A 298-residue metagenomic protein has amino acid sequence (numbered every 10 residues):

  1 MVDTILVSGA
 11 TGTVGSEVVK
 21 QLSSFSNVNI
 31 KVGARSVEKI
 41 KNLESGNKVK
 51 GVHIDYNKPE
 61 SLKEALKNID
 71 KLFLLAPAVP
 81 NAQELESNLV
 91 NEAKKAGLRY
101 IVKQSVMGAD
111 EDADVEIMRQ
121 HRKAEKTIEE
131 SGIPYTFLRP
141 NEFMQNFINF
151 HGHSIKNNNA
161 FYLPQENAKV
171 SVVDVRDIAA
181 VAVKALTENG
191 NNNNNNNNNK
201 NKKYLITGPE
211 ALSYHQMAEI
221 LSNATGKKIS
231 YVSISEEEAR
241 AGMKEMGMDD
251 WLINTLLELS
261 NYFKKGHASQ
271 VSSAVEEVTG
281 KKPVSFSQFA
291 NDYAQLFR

Functional and structural regions predicted by a protein language model:
V2-I40, N57-E60, K67, A78-S87 (+6 more regions): Oxidoreductase cofactor-interface core, primarily capturing Rossmann-like NAD(P)-dependent enzymes
N42-S45, E245, N291: Phosphate-coordinating loops and pocket residues in cytosolic domains that bind phosphorylated ligands
E44-N57: Rossmann-fold cofactor-recognition segment
L66, D70-F73, V102: N-terminal Rossmann-like NAD(P) cofactor-binding module of classical short-chain dehydrogenase/reductase
K228, E277-T279: C-terminal accessory subdomains/tails of enzymes that are appended
A268-V271: N-terminal alpha-helical segment
A274, K282-R298: Amphipathic terminal alpha-helices
